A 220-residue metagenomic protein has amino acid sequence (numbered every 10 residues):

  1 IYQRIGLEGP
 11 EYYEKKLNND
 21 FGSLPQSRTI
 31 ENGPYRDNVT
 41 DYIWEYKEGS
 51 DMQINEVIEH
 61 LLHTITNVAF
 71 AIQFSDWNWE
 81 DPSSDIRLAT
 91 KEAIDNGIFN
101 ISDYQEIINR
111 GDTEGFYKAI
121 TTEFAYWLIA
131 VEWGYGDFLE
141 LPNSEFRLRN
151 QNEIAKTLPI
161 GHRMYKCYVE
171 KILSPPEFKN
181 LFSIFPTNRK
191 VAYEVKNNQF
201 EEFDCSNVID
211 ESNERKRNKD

Functional and structural regions predicted by a protein language model:
I1-N96: Acidic/His-rich structured neighborhood in mature extracellular/periplasmic domains
Y2, Y12-Y13, F21, Y35 (+10 more regions): Phenylalanine-focused residue identity feature
Y2, Y12-Y13, Y35, Y42 (+7 more regions): Sequence-level detector for tyrosine residue identity
N18-N19, N32, N38, N55 (+13 more regions): Detector for Asparagine
S23, S27, S50, S75 (+7 more regions): Generic serine detector
F70-L141, E145-E153: Post-HExxH zinc-binding segment in Zn-dependent metallohydrolases
E123-K219: Pan-zinc metallopeptidase signature
